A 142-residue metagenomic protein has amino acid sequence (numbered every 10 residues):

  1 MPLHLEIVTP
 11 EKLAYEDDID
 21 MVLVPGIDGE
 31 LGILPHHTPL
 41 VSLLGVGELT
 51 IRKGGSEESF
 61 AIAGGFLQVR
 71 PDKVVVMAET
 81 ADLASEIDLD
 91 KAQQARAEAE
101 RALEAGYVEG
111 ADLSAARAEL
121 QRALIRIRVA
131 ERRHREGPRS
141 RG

Functional and structural regions predicted by a protein language model:
M1-S59: A positional/architectural concept
L3-L5, D17, S56, A61 (+5 more regions): Aromatic-residue detector
P25, P39, L44, I51 (+5 more regions): Solvent-exposed, non-transmembrane amphipathic alpha-helical segments
G26-G32, G45-G47, G54-G55, G64-G65 (+4 more regions): Residue-identity detector for glycine
T38-V41, V74, V108: N-terminal low-complexity, intrinsically disordered patches enriched in charged
T50, S59-G64, V69-G106: Negatively charged, Asp/Glu-rich surface segments that serve as flexible interaction/assembly modules
L83-G142: Acidic/glycine-rich phosphate/pyrophosphate-binding loops and surrounding catalytic core that coordinate Mg2+
